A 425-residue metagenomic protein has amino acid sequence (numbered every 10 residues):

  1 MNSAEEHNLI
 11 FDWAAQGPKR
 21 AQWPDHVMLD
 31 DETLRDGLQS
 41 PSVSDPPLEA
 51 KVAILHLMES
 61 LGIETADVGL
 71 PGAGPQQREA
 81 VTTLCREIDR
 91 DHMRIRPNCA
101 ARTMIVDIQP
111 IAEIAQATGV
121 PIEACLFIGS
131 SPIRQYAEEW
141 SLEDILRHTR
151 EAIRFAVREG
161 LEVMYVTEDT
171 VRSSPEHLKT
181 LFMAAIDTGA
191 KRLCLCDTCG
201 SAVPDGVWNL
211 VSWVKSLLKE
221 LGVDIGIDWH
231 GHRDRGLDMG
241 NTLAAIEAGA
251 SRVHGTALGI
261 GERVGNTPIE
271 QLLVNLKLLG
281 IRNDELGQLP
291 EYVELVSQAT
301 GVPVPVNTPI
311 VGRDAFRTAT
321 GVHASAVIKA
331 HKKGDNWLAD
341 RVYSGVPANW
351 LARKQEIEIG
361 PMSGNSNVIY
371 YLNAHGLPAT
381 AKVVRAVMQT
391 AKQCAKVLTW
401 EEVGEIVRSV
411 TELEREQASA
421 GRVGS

Functional and structural regions predicted by a protein language model:
M1-T103, E356-I359, S363, A374 (+2 more regions): N-terminal capping/small domains of soluble enzymes
N2-R35, R282-S425: A mid-to-C-terminal "edge-of-domain" accessory segment
N2-S3, W23, L29, D45-T65 (+3 more regions): Alpha/beta enzyme core
D36, S40-P41, G72-P75, S131-R134 (+4 more regions): Short, small-residue-enriched loops and turns at beta-alpha junctions that line or gate enzyme active sites
P46-E49, A53, P75-E79, V106 (+15 more regions): Conserved active-site and cofactor/substrate-binding residues in soluble primary-metabolism enzymes
L61, E87-D91, I114-T118, A152-F155 (+11 more regions): Change "in soluble alpha/beta enzymes" to "in soluble alpha/beta proteins
G69-P71, A100, F127, V166-E168 (+6 more regions): Generic beta-strand/beta-sheet core signal
C199-N336, S344: Catalytic alpha/beta core domains of metabolic enzymes, predominantly
